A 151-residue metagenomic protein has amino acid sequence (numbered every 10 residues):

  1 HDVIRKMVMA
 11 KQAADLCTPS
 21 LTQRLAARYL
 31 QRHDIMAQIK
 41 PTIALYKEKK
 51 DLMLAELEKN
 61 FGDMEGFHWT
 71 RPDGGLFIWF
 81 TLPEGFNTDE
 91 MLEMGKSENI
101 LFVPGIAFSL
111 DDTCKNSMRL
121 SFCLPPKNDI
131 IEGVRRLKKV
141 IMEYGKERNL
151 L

Functional and structural regions predicted by a protein language model:
H1, Q31, T81-P83, C123-P125: Residue-level recognition of strand-loop junctions within catalytic nucleotide-signaling folds
H1-A44: Conserved core segment of the aminotransferase class I/II
V3, F77-R119, E132: Conserved C-terminal alpha-helix-loop-beta "cap" of PLP-dependent enzymes that closes/shapes the active-site mouth
A10, E56-N60, E90-I100, V140-Y144: Generic non-transmembrane alpha-helical segments
A27, I43-L54, G66-T81, M91: Conserved glycine-rich beta-strand-loop-beta hairpin in the small C-terminal domain of fold type I
Q31-Q38, E58-K59, D63-G66, E90 (+1 more regions): Inter-domain helical "communication" segments and dimerization helices that couple sensory or membrane-embedded modules
S97, D112-L151: PLP-dependent enzyme catalytic core of the Aspartate aminotransferase-like
